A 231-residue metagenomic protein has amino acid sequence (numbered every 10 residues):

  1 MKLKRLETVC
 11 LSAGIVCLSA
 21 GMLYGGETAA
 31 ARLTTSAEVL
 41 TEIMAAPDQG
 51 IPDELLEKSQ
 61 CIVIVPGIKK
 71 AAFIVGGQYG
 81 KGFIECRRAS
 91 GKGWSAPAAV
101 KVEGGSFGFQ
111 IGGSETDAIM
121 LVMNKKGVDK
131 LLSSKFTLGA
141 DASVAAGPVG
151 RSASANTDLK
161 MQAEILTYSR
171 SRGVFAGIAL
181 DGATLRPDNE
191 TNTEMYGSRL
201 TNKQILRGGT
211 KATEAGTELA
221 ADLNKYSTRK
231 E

Functional and structural regions predicted by a protein language model:
M1-A13: Bacterial N-terminal signal peptides that target proteins for export
L18-G25: Sec/Tat signal peptide C-region and signal peptidase I cleavage site
G26-E231: Small-residue-enriched, tightly packed secondary-structure blocks
